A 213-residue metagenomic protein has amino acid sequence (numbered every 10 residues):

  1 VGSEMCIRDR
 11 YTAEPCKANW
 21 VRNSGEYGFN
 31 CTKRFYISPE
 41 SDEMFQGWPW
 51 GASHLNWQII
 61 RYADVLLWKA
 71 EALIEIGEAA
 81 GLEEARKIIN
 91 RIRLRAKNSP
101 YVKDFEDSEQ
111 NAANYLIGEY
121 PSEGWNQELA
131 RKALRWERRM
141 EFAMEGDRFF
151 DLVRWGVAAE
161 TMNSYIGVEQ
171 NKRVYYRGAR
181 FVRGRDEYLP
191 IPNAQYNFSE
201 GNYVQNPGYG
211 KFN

Functional and structural regions predicted by a protein language model:
S3, R8-N213: Acidic/polar-rich alpha-helix caps and helix-coil junctions
